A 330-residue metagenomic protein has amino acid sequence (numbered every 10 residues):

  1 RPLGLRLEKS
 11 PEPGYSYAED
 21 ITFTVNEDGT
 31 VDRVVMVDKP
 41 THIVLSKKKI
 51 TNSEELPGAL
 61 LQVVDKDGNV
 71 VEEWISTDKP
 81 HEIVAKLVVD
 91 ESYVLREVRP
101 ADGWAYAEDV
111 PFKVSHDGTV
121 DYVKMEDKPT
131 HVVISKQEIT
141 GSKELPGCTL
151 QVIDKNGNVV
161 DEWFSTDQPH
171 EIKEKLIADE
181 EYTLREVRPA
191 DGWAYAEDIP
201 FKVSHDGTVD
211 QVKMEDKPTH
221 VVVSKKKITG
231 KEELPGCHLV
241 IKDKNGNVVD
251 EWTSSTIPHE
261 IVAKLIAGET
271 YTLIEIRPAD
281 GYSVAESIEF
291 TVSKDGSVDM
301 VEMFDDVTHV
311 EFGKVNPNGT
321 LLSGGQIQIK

Functional and structural regions predicted by a protein language model:
R1-K330: Solvent-exposed loop/turn and edge beta-strand elements of beta-rich ligand-binding domains
